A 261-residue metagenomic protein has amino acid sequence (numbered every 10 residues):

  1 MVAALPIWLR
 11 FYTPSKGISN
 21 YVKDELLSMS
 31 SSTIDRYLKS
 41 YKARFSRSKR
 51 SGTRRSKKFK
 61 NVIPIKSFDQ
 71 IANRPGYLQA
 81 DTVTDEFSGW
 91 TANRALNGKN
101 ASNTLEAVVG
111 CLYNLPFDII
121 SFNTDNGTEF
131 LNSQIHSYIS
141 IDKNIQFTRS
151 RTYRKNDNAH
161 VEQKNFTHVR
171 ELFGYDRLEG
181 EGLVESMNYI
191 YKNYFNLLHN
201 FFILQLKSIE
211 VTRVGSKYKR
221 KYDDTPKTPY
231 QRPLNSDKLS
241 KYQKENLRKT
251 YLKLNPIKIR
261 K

Functional and structural regions predicted by a protein language model:
V2-S121, N126-K261: Secondary-structure boundary/capping micro-motif
